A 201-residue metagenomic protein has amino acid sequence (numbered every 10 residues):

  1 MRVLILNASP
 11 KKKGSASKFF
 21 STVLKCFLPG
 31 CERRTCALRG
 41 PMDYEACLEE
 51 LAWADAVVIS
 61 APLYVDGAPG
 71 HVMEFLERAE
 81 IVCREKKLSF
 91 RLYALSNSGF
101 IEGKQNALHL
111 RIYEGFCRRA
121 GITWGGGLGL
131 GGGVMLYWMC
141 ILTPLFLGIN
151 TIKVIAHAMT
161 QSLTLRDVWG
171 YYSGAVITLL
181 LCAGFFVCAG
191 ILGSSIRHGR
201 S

Functional and structural regions predicted by a protein language model:
M1-K86, R118-A120, A156-S201: N-terminal beta1-alpha1-beta2 submodule of the flavodoxin-like/Rossmannoid cofactor-binding fold
A8-P10, N97-F100, L142-T143, G148: A short, structure-level motif marking secondary-structure boundaries and short turns
E50-D55, G103-L108, F146: Short, charged low-complexity intrinsically disordered segments located at boundaries of structured domains
E74, I81, C140-P144, G148: Short amphipathic alpha-helical patches
R91-M139: Short, glycine-/small-residue-rich phosphate/pyrophosphate-handling segment
V134-M135, L142-V154: Conserved anion/nucleotide-ligand pocket segment
